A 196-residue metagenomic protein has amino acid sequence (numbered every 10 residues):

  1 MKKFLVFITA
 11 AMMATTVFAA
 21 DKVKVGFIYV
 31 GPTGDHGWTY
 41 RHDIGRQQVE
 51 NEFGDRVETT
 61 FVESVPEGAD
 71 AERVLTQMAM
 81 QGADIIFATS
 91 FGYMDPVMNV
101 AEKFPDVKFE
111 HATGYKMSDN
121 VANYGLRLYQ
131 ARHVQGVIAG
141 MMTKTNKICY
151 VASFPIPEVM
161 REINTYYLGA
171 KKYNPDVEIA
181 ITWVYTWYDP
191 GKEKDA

Functional and structural regions predicted by a protein language model:
K2-A10: Sec-dependent signal peptide recognition, specifically the positively charged N-region followed immediately by
T9-F18: Hydrophobic h-region of N-terminal signal peptides that target proteins for export in Gram-negative bacteria
A20-A196: A residue-level marker of the well-folded mature domains of exported/periplasmic proteins
